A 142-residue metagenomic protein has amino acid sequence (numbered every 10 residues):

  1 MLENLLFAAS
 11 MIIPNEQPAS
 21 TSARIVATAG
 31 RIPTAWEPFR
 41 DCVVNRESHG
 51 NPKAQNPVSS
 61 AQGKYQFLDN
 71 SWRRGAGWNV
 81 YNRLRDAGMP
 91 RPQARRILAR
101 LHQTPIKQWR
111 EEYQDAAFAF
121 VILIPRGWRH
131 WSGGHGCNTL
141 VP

Functional and structural regions predicted by a protein language model:
M1-C42, G136-P142: Intrinsically disordered, low-complexity, Pro/Ser/Thr/Asn/Gly/Ala-rich spacer/linker segments adjacent to signal
A29-E37, P57-A61, Y65, K107-D115: Solvent-exposed, acidic/flexible segments
A35-N51, D115-I122: Short, functionally critical alpha-helical segments immediately adjacent to catalytic or ligand/cofactor-binding
F39-N45, Y65, H130-S132: Arg/Lys-rich, low-complexity, intrinsically disordered basic segments
R46-S48, L68-N70, G134: Active-site-proximal beta-strand/loop segments in catalytic clefts of secreted hydrolases
S48-N51, S59, S71-R74: Solvent-exposed loop/turn segments at secondary-structure junctions within structured extracellular/periplasmic domains
S60, N82-P142: Catalytic and binding regions of secreted/periplasmic enzymes and modules that target cell-wall glycans
D69-M89: Internal, charge-rich low-complexity segments
